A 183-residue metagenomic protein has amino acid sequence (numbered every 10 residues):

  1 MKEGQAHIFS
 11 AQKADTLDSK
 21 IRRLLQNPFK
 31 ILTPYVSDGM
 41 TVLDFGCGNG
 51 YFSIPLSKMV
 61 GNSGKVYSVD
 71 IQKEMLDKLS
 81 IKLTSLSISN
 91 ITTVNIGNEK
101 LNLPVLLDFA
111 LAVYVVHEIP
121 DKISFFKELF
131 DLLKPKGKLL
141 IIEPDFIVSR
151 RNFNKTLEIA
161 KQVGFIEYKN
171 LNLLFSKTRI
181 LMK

Functional and structural regions predicted by a protein language model:
A6-L24: Class I SAM-dependent methyltransferase Rossmann-like catalytic core, especially the SAM/SAH-binding loop
R22-M40: Conserved alpha-helix/loop element of class I SAM-dependent methyltransferases that forms part of the SAM/SAH-binding
L43, N49-K100: Class I SAM-dependent methyltransferase SAM/SAH-binding core
E99-A110: A short acidic, Gly/Pro-enriched loop at the edge of an enzyme's catalytic core that lines a small-molecule cofactor
D108-P120: A short SAM/SAH-binding and catalytic strip from SAM-dependent methyltransferases
I123-P135: A short glycine-rich, Lys/Arg-flanked "PGG" loop and its adjoining helix->strand segment in the class I
K136-E143: Conserved beta-strand signature within the Rossmann-like core of class I S-adenosyl-L-methionine
V163-G164, N172-K183: Core SAM-dependent methyltransferase catalytic element
